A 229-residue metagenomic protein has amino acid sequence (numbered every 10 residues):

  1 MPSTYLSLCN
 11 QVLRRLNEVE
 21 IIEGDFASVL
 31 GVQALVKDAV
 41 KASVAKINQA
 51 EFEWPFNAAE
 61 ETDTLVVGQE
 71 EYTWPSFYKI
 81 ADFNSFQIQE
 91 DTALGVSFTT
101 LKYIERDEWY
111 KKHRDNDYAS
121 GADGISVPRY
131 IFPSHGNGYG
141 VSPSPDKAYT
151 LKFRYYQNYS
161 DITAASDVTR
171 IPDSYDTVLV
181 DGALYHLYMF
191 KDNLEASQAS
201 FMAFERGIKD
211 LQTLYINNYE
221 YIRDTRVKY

Functional and structural regions predicted by a protein language model:
M1-Y229: Glycine-enriched, solvent-exposed interface loops adjoining structured elements
